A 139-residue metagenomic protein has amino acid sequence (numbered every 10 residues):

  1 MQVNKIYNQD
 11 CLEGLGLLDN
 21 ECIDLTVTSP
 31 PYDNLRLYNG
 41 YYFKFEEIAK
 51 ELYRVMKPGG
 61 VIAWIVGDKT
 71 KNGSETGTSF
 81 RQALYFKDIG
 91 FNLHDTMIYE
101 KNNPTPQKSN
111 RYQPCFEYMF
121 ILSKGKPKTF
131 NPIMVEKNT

Functional and structural regions predicted by a protein language model:
M1-T139: Core catalytic lobe of class I
